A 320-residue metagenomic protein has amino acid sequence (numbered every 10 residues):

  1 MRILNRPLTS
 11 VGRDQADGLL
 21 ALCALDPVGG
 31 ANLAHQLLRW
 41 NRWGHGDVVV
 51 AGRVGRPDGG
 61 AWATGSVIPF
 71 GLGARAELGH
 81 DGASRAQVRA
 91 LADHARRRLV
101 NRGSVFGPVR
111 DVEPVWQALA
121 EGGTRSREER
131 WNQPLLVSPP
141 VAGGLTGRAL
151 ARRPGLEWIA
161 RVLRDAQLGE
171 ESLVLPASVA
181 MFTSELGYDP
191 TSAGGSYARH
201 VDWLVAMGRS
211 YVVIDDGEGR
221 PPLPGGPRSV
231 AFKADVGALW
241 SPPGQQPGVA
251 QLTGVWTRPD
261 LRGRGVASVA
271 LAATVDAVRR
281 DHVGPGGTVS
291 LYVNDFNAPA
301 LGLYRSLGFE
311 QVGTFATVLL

Functional and structural regions predicted by a protein language model:
M1-L33, G147-T191: Short amphipathic alpha-helix that is part of the acyltransferase structural core
I3-P7, V11, A21-P27, H35-S104 (+1 more regions): Conserved donor-binding loop and adjoining core beta-sheet/short helix segment in diverse acyl/aminoacyl transferases
V28-V50, G187-P224: Active-site rim helix/loop that mediates acceptor-substrate recognition in acyltransferases
G55-P57, S66-W158, V318: Acyl-donor-binding surface of acyltransferase catalytic domains
A83-H94, T253-P259, G263-R280, L301-S306: Conserved acetyl-CoA-binding loop-helix of GNAT-fold acetyltransferases
L99-V109, V278-V293, F315: Conserved GNAT acetyl-CoA-binding A-motif
F106-V112, P259, V289-L301, V318-L320: Conserved beta-strand-loop-alpha-helix junction that forms the acyl-donor binding cleft
R110-E129, S268, D295-G313: Conserved active-site alpha-helix within GNAT-family acetyltransferase domains
